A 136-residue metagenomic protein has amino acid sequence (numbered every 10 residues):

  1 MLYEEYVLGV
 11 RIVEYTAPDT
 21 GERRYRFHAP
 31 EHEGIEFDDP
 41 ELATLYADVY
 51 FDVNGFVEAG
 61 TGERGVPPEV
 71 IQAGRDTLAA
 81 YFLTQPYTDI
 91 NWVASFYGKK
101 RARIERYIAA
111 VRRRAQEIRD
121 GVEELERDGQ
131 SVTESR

Functional and structural regions predicted by a protein language model:
M1-G62: DNA-contacting interfaces and partner/effector-binding or oligomerization modules in DNA-centric proteins
G62-E69: Intrinsically disordered, low-complexity charged/polar segments
I71-Y87: Short, amphipathic alpha-helical "recognition" segments used to contact nucleic acids or chromatin
F82, R112-R136: Short Lys/Arg-enriched helix C-cap and helix-to-coil transition segments that create basic nucleic-acid-contact patches
W92-Y97: Short alpha-helical "recognition helix" segments of helix-turn-helix
I104-E105: Helix-turn-helix DNA-binding helix
